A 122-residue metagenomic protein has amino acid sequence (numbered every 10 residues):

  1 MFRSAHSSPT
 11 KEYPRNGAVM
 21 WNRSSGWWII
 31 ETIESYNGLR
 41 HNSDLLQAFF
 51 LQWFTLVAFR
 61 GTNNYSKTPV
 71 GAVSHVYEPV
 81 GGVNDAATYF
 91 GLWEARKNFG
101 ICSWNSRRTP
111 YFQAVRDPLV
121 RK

Functional and structural regions predicted by a protein language model:
M1-Q47: Catalytic-core segments of thiol-dependent peptidases
N16-S24, F50-N64: Mature extracellular/periplasmic domains of secretome proteins
S24-I30, F59, Y65-G71, N98: Loop/turn elements at helix/coil->beta-strand transitions in domains of secreted/extracellular proteins
G38-R40, P79-G82, F112-Q113: Flexible loop/turn segments at secondary-structure boundaries
N42-L46, G82-F90: Histidine/acidic-residue-rich catalytic or RNA/ligand-binding cores of hydrolases and nuclease-related proteins
Q47-F49, R60, G71, E94 (+1 more regions): Active-site signature of cysteine proteases
A72-V80: Short acidic/histidine-rich active-site segments
F90, A95-K122: Caspase-like cysteine protease fold
